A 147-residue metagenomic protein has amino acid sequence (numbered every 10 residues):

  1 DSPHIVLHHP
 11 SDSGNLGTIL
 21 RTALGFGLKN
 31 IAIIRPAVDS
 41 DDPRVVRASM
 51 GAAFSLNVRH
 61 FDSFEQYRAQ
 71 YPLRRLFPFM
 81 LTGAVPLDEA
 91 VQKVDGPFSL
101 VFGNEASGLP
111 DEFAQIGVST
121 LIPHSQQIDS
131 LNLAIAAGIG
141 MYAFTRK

Functional and structural regions predicted by a protein language model:
D1-G83: RNA substrate-binding interface of SAM-dependent RNA methyltransferases
S11, V45, P97, F102 (+1 more regions): N-terminal hydrophobic or amphipathic segments with adjacent small-residue motifs that include Sec signal peptides
L16, M50, F102, S107 (+1 more regions): Short glycine-rich loop/turn motifs that provide flexible caps or phosphate-binding loops at active sites
T22-F26, V38-F54, D111-K147: Structured adenosyl-cofactor binding patch, chiefly the S-adenosyl-L-methionine
N30-I33, S55-R59, T82-V85, F102-N104 (+2 more regions): Glycine-rich loops and low-complexity Gly/Arg-rich segments that provide flexible linkers or classic glycine-based
S63, V85-L87, N132: Secondary-structure junction/capping motif
Y71-L76, V94-D95, I139: Short, surface-exposed amphipathic charged segments that create phosphate/polyanion-binding patches used for binding
F79-I128: Active-site/ligand-binding-proximal alpha/beta "capping" segment
